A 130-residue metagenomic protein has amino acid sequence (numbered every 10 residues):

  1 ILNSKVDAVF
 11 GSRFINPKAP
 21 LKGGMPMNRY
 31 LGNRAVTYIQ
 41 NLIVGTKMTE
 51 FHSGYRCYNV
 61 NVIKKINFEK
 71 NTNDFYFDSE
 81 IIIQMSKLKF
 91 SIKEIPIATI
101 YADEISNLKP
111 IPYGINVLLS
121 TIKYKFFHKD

Functional and structural regions predicted by a protein language model:
I1-F75, A102-P112, L118: Acceptor/aglycone-binding surface of glycosyltransferases and processive sugar-polymer synthases
I39, R56, Q84-S86, D130: A ubiquitous, low-specificity "background" feature that marks scattered single residues across proteins without
T46-K47, E69-N73, I82-I100: Catalytic donor-sugar/metal-binding loop of nucleotide-sugar-dependent glycosyltransferases
S79: DNA-recognition element of transcription regulators
L88-D130: C-terminal catalytic/acceptor-binding lobe
